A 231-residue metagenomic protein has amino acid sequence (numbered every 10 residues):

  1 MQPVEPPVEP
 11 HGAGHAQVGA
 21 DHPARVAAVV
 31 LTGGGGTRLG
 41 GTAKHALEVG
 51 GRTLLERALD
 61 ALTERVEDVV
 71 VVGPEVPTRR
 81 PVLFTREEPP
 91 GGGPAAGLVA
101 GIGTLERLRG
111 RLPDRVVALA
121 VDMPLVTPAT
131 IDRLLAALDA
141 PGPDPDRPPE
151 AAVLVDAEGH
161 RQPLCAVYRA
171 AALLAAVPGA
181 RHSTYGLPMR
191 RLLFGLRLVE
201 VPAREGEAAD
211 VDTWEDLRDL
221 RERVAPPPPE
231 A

Functional and structural regions predicted by a protein language model:
P3, H15-G186, F194-G206, W214-R218 (+1 more regions): Nucleotide and nucleotide-moiety/phosphate-recognizing core
D210: PAPS-dependent sulfotransferase catalytic core
D219-L220, A231: Acidic two-metal-ion nuclease catalytic site recognized across multiple nuclease folds, prominently DnaQ/RNase D-T
